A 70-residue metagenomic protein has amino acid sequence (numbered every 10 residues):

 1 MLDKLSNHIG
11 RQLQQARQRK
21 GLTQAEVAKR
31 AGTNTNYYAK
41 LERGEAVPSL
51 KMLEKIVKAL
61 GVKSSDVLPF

Functional and structural regions predicted by a protein language model:
M1-H8: A detector for short, charged/polar N-terminal pre-domain segments
R11-K29, K55: Short basic helix-loop element that most often maps to the first helix and adjoining turn of HTH DNA-binding modules
Q18-R19, R30-T33, L50, D66: Charged/polar positions on well-ordered alpha helices
G21-R43: Short alpha-helical DNA-recognition segment
K40, P69-F70: Phosphate-coordinating loops and pocket residues in cytosolic domains that bind phosphorylated ligands
K51-D66: DNA major-groove recognition helix of helix-turn-helix/homeodomain DNA-binding modules
